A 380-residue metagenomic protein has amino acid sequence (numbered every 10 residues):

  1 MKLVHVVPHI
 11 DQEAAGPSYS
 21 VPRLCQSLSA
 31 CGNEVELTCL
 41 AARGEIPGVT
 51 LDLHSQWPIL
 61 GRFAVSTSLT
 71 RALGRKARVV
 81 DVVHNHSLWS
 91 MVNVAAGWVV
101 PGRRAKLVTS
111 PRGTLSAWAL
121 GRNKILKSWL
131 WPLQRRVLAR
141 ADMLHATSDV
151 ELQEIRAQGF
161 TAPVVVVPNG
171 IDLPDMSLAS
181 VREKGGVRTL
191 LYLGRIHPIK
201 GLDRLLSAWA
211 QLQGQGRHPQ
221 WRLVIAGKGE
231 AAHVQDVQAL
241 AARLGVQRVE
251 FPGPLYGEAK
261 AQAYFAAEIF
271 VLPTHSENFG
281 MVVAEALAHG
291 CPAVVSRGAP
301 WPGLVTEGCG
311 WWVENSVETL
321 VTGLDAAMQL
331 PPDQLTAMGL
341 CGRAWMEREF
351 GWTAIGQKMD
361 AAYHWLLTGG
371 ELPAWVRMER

Functional and structural regions predicted by a protein language model:
V4, R182-K200, L206-A210, V224: Conserved donor-binding/catalytic core segment of Leloir-type glycosyltransferases
L88, H275: Aromatic "clamp/platform" in nucleotide-sugar-dependent glycosyltransferases that forms part of the donor/acceptor
G102, K127-M143: Membrane-proximal helix-turn-helix segments that form the acceptor-binding/catalytic region of lipid-linked
L138, P254-L255, Q262-A267: Short alpha-helical donor nucleotide-sugar binding micro-motif in glycosyltransferases
V150, G170: Carbohydrate-associated surface elements
Q235-L255: Nucleotide-activated donor-binding/catalytic signature segment of Leloir-type glycosyltransferases, i.e., the conserved
P292-S296: Short hydrophobic beta-strand element within catalytic cores of glycosyltransferases and related nucleotide-activated
W311-E318, D325-P332: Conserved acidic donor-binding segment of nucleotide-sugar-dependent glycosyltransferases
